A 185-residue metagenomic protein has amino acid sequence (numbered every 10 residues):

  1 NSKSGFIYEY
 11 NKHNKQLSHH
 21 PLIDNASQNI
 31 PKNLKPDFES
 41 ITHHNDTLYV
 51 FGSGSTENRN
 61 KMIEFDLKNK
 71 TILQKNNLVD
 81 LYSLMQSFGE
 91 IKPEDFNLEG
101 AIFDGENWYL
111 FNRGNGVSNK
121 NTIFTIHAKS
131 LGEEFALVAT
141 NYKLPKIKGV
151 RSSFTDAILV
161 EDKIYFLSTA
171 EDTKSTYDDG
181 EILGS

Functional and structural regions predicted by a protein language model:
N1-S185: Sequence/structural signature of beta-propeller domains
